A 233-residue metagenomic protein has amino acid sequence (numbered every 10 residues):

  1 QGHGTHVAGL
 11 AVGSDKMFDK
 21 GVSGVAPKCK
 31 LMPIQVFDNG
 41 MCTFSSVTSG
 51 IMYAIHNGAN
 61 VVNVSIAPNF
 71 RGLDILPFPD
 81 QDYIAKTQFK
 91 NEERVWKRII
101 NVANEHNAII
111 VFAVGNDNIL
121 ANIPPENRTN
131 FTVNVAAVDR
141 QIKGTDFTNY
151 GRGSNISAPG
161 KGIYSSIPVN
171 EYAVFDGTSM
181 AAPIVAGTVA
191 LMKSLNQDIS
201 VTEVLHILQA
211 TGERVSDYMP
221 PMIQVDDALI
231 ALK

Functional and structural regions predicted by a protein language model:
Q1-V22, M32-S45, Y83-N91, F175-D176: Active-site-proximal loop motif in hydrolases
H6-K28, I51-N57, R140, L191-I199 (+1 more regions): Flexible, small-residue-rich helix->loop connector segments that border functional cores
G9, G24, K30-Q35, N60-I66 (+4 more regions): Structural recognition of the beta-strand scaffold that forms the well-ordered cores of secreted hydrolase catalytic
K16-M17, F37-M41, A67-R71, I109 (+5 more regions): Solvent-exposed loop/turn segments at secondary-structure junctions within structured extracellular/periplasmic domains
S23, I55-D74, I99, H106 (+3 more regions): C-terminal subdomain of the subtilisin-like protease fold in secreted/lumenal serine endopeptidases
I51-N91, A113: Short acidic, glycine-rich surface-loop motifs adjacent to enzyme active sites
F78-I110, N127-F131: Catalytic-core regions built around general acid/base machinery
I123-S194, D198, T202-H206: Extracellular S/T/G-rich loop segment that most often corresponds to the catalytic His/Ser-adjacent loop
